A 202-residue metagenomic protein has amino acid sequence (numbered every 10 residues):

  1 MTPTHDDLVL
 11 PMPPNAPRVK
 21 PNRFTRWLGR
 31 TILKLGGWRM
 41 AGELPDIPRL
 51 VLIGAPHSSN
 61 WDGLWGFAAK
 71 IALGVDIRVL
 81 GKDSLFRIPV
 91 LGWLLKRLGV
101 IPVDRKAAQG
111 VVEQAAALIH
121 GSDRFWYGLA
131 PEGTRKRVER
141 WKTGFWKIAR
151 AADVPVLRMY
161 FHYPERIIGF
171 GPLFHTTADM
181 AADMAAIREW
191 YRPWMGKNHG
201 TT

Functional and structural regions predicted by a protein language model:
T2-M40: Extreme N-terminal tail/first-helix region
N15-R18, L35-P193, T201-T202: Soluble catalytic domains of membrane acyltransferases
